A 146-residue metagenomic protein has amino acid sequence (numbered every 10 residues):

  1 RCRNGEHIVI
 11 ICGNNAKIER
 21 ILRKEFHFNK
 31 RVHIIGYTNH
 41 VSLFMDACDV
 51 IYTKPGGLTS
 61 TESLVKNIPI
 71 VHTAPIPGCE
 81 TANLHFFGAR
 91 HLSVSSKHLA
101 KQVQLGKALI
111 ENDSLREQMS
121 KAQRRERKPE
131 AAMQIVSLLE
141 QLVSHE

Functional and structural regions predicted by a protein language model:
R1-C48: Donor-nucleotide binding loops and adjacent catalytic segments primarily of GT-B fold Leloir glycosyltransferases
V9, V71, V94: Conserved beta-strand positions in the Rossmann-like core of class I SAM-dependent methyltransferases
V41-A82: A donor-sugar binding/catalytic signature common to diverse glycosyltransferases and related nucleotide-sugar
A82-A89: Active-site-proximal loop->helix
A89-V94, H98-S114: C-terminal "capping" alpha-helix adjacent to the active site of nucleotide-linked donor transferases in cell-envelope
L115-P129: A short, well-ordered alpha-helix in the C-terminal region of glycosyltransferases
K128-E146: C-terminal alpha-helical cap of glycosyltransferases
